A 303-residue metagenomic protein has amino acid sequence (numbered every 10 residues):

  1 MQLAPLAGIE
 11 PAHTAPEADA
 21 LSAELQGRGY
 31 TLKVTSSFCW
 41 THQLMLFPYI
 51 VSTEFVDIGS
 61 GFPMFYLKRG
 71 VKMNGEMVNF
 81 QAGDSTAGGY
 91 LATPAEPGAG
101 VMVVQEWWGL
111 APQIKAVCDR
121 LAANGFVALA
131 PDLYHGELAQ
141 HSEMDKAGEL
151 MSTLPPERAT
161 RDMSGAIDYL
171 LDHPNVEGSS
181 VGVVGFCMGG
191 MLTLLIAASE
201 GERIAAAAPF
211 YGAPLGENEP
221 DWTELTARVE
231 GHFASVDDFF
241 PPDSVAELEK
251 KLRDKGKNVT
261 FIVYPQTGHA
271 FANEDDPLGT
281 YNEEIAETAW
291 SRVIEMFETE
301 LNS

Functional and structural regions predicted by a protein language model:
M1-Q2, G29-K68: N-terminal, intrinsically disordered charge-dense segments
Q2-P5, H13, P174: A generic structured-segment signal
G8-E10, L21: Short glycine-rich, low-complexity segments
L21-A23, F38: Coiled-coil-like amphipathic alpha-helices with heptad-repeat character
Y49-I50, E54-I58, F62-S303: N-terminal cap/leader regions of alpha/beta-hydrolase-fold enzymes, predominantly small-molecule hydrolases
